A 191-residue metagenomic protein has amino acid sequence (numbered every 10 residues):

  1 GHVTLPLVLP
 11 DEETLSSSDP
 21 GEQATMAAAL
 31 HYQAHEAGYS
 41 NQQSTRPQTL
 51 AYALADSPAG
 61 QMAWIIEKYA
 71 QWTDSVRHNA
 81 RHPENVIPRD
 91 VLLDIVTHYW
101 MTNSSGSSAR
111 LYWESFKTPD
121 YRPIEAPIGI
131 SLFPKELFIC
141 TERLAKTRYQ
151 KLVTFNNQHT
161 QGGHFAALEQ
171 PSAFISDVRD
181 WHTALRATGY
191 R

Functional and structural regions predicted by a protein language model:
G1-L54: A catalytic-pocket lid/entrance helix-loop region that shapes and gates access to the active site across common
Q42-R191: C-terminal subdomain of alpha/beta-hydrolase-fold enzymes, centered on the catalytic histidine and its supporting
